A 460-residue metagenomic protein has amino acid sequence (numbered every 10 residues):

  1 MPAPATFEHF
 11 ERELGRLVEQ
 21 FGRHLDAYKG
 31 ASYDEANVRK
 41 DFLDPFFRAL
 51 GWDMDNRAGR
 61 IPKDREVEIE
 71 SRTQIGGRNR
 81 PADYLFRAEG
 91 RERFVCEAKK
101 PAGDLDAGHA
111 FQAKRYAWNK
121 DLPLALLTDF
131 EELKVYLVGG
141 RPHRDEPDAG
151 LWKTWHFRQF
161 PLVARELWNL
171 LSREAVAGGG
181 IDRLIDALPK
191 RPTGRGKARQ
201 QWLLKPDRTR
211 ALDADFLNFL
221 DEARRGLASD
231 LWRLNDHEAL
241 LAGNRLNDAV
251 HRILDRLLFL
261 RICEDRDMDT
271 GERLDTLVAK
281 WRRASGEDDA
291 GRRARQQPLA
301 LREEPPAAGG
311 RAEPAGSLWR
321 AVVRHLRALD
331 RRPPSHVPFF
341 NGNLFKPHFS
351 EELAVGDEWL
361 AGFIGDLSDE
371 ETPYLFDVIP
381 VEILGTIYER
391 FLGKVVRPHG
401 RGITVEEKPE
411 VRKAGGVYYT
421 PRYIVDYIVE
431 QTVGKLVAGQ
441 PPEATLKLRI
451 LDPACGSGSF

Functional and structural regions predicted by a protein language model:
M1-L124, E132, L137-N169: A short, conserved, highly charged catalytic patch centered on acidic carboxylates
M1-Y28, L171-F460: Preference for the N-terminal adenyl/adenosyl cofactor-binding alpha/beta module
A58-I61, L127, P441-L446: Short helix-terminating capping/connector loops at secondary-structure junctions
C96, T128, L451: Active-site flanking residues adjacent to catalytic metal/cofactor-binding acidic residues
A125-T128, I253: A structural signal for short, well-ordered beta-strand segments and their strand-loop junctions that often border
D129-F130, G458: A short acidic Gly-Thr/Ser loop motif
